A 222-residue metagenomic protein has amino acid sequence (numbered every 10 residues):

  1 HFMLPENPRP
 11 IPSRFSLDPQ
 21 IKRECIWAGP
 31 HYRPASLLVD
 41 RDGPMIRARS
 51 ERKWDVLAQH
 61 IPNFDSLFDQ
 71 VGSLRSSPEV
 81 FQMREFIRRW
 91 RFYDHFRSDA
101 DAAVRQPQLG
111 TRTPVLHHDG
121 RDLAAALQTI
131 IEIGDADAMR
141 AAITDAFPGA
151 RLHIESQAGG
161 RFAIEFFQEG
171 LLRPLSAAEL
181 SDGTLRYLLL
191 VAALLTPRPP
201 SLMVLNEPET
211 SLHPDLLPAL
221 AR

Functional and structural regions predicted by a protein language model:
H1-D137, A141: Electropositive, glycine-dotted interaction segments that contact anionic polymers or phosphate-rich ligands
I133-Q157: ABC-family P-loop ATPase nucleotide-binding domains
G149-L152, S156-R222: Switch/communication elements of ASCE P-loop NTPase nucleotide-binding domains
